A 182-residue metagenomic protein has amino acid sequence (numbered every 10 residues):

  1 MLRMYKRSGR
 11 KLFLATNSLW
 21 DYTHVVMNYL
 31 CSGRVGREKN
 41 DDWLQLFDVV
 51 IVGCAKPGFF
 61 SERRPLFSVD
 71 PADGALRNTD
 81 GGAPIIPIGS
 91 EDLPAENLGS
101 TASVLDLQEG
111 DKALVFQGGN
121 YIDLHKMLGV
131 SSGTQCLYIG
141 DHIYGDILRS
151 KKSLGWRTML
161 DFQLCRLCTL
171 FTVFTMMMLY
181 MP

Functional and structural regions predicted by a protein language model:
M1-P182: HAD-like aspartate-dependent phosphatase fold
